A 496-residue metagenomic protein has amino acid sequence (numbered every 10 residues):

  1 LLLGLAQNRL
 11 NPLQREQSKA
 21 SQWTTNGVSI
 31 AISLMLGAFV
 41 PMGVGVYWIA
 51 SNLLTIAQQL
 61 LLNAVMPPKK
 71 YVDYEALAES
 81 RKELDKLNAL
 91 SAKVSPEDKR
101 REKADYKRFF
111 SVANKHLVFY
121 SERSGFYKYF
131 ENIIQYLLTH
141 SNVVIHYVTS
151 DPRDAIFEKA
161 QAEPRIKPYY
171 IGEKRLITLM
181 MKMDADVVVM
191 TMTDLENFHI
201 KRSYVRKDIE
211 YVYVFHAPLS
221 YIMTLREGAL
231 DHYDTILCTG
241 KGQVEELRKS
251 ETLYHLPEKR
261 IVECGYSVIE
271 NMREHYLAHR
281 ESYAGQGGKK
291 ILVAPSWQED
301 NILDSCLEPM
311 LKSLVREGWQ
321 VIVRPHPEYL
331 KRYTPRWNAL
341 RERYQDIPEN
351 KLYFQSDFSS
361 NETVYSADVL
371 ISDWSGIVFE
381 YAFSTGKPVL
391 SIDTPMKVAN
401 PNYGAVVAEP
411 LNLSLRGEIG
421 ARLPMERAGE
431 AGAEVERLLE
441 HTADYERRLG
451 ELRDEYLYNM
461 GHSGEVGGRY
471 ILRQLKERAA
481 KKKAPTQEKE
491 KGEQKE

Functional and structural regions predicted by a protein language model:
L1-Y71: Hydrophobic alpha-helical transmembrane segments and adjacent short intramembrane/lumenal linkers of inner/organellar
K86-M180, D184, T486-Q487, K495-E496: N-terminal pre-catalytic "stem/leader" segment of glycosyltransferase-like enzymes
D98-R100, A229-L303, P327-L330: A nucleotide-sugar donor-handling region in carbohydrate enzymes
A113-N114, G417-G420, M425-E496: C-terminal amphipathic helix plus adjacent low-complexity, charged tail appended to glycosyltransferase catalytic
E131, A155-A229: Extended catalytic core of nucleotide-activated donor transferases of GT-like folds
V148-E163, V315-F354: Catalytic donor nucleotide-activated moiety binding site of glycosyltransferases and closely related
I171-K174, P335-F379, S384: Donor nucleotide-activated moiety binding/catalytic core segment of transferases that use nucleotide-activated donors
E258, V369, G376-Y456: Catalytic binding pocket for nucleotide-activated donors in carbohydrate/polymer assembly enzymes
